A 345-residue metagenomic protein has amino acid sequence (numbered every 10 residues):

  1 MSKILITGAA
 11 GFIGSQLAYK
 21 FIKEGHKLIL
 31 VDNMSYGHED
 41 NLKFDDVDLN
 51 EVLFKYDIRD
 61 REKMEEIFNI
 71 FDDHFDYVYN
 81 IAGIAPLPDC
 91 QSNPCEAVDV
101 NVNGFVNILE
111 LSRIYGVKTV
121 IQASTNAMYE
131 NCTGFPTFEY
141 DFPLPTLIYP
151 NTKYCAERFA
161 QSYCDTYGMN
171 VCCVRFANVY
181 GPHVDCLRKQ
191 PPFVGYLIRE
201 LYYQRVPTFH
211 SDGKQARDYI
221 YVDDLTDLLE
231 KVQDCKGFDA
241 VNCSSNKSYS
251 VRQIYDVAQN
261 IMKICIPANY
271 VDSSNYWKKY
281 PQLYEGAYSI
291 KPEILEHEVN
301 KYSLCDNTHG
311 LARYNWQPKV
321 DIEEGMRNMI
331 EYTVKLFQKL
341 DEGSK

Functional and structural regions predicted by a protein language model:
M1-V179, Q233, K301-Y302, N328-K339 (+1 more regions): N-terminal Rossmann-like NAD(P)+-binding domain of SDR-like oxidoreductases, especially those catalyzing
L17, Y202-K345: C-terminal substrate-binding subdomain of Rossmann-fold SDR/epimerase-dehydratase oxidoreductases
D40-K43, T133-F135, V184-K189, V222 (+2 more regions): Short aromatic-enriched loop/helix-cap "lid" or pocket-rim segments at secondary-structure transitions that line
K63, E96, N103, P192 (+3 more regions): Residue-level recognition of oxygen-bearing side chains
Y77, P192-Y196, K301-C305, H309: Generic alpha-helical secondary structure signal
C90, D141-F142, V171, R175-H183 (+2 more regions): A conserved pocket-lining segment of Rossmann-fold NAD(P)-dependent short-chain dehydrogenase/reductase
V98, T146-E157, R188-G195, D218-Y219 (+1 more regions): Short-chain dehydrogenase/reductase
C155, F159, Y163, F193 (+2 more regions): Hydrophobic alpha-helix immediately C-terminal to the catalytic Tyr-X-X-X-Lys motif of short-chain
